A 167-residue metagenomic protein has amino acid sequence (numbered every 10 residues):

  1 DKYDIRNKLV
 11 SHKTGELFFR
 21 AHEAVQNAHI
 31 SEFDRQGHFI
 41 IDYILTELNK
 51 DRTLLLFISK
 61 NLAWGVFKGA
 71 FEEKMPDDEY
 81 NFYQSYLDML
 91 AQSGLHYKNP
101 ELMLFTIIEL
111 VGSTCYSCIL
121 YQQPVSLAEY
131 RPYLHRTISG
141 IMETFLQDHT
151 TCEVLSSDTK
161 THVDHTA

Functional and structural regions predicted by a protein language model:
D4-E16, R20, I58, D78: Alpha-helical DNA-contacting segments of helix-turn-helix folds
K8, H12-G15, H22-D51, L104-I107: Hydrophobic alpha-helical connector segments
G15-F19, T53, V66-G94, E101-F105 (+1 more regions): Amphipathic alpha-helical packing segments from all-alpha helical-bundle domains
F18, H22, L45, G112-I119: Regular secondary-structure segments
F39, Y43, S85, Y133-T137: Alpha-helical elements of Rossmann-like donor-binding domains used by nucleotide-donor carbohydrate transfer enzymes
E47-G69, Y116-S117: Amphipathic alpha-helical segments used for helix-helix packing
L90-I138, F145-S156: Hydrophobic/aromatic-rich alpha-helical bundle segments in the mid-to-C-terminal region
D164-H165: Intrinsic-disorder-associated, low-complexity terminal segments enriched in Asp/Asn/His/Tyr and depleted of Lys/Arg
